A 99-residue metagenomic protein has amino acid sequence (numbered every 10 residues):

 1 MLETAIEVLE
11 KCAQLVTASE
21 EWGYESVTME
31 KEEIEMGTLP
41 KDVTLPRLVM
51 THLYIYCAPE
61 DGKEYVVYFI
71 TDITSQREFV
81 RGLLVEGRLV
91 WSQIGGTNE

Functional and structural regions predicted by a protein language model:
M1-E3, V90-E99: Short intrinsically disordered terminal tails
M1-M36: N-terminal trafficking/processing presequences and adjacent post-cleavage segments of proteins routed to secretion
G23-V90, I94: Acidic, low-complexity, intrinsically disordered interaction modules
